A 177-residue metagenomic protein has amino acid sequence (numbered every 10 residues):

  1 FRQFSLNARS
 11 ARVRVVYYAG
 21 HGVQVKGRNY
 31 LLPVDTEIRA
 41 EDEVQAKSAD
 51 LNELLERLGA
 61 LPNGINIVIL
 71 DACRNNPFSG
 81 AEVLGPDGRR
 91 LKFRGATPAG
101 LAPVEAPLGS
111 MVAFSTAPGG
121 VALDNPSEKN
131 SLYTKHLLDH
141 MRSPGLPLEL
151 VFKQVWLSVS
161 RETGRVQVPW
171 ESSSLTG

Functional and structural regions predicted by a protein language model:
F1-G177: Cysteine endopeptidase catalytic domains of the caspase/legumain-like
